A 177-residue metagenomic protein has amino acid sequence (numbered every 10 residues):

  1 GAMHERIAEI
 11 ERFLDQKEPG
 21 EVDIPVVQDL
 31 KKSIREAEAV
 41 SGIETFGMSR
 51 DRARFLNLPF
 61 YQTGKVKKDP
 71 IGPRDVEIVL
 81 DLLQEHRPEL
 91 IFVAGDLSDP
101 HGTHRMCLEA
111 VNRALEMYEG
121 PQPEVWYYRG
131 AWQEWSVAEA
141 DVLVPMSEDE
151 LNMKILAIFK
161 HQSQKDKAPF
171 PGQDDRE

Functional and structural regions predicted by a protein language model:
G1-P123, Y127, L156-K160, D174-R176: Active-site beta-strand->loop->alpha-helix modules in alpha/beta enzyme cores, enriched in Gly/His/Asp(Glu)
F60, W132, E150: Residue-level detector of flexible, active-site-proximal loop/helix-junction positions within diverse enzyme catalytic
P88, W132-V137: Short acidic (Asp/Glu) and glycine-rich catalytic loops that position anionic groups and cofactors
W135-E177: A conserved mid-domain beta-alpha-beta active-site/ligand-binding segment of alpha/beta enzyme cores
